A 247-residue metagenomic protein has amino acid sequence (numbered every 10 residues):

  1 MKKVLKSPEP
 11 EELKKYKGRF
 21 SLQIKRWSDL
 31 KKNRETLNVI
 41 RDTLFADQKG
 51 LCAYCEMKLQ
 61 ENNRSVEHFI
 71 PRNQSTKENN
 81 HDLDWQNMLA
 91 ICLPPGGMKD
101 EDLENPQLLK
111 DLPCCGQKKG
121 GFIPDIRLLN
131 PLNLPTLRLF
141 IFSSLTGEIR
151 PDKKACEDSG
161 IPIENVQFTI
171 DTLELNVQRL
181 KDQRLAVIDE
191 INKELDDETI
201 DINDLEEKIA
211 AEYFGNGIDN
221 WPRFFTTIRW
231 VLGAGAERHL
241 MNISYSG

Functional and structural regions predicted by a protein language model:
M1-K31, P106-G121, D125-L132, N176-E198 (+1 more regions): Class I S-adenosyl-L-methionine
K3-L51, N73-L83: Short, charged surface segments at domain edges that flank catalytic/cofactor-binding sites
L13-Y16, E78-P95, R127-S144: Short Fe-S-cluster ligation motifs
V39-R64, P95: Short cysteine-rich loop/turn motifs with clustered Cys
A53-Y54, S65, A90-I91, L139-F142 (+1 more regions): A structural signal for short, well-ordered beta-strand segments and their strand-loop junctions that often border
M57-P113, K118: Histidine-centered nuclease catalytic patch
P106-N176: Long, low-complexity, intrinsically disordered segments enriched in glycines and aromatic residues
R150-G247: C-terminal, charged low-complexity interaction regions
